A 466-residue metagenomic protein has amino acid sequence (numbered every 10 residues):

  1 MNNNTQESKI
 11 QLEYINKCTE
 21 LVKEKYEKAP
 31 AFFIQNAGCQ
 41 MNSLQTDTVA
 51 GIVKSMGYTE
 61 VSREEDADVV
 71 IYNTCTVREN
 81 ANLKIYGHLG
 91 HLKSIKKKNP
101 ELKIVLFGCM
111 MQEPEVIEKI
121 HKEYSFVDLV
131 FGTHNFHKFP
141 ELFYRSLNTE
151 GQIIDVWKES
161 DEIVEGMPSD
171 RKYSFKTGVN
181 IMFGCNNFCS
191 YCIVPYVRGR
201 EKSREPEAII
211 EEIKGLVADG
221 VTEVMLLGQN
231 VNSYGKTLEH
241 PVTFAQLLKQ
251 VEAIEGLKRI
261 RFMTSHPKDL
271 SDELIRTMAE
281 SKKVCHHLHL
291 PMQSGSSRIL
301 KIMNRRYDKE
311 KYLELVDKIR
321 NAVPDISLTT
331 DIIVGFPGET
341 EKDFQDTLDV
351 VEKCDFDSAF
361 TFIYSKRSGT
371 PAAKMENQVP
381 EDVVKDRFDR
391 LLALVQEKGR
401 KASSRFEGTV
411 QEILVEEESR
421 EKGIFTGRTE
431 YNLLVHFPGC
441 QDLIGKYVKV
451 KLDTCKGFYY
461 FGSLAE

Functional and structural regions predicted by a protein language model:
M1-L227, N232-Y234, E273, L288 (+5 more regions): Proteins enriched for Cys/Gly/acidic motifs involved in redox and nucleic-acid/cofactor modification
Q35, V194, L227-Q229, M263-S265 (+6 more regions): Generic beta-strand/beta-sheet core signal
C39, G235-E252, G256, M303-R306 (+1 more regions): Radical SAM enzyme [4Fe-4S]-AdoMet core and its adjacent flexible, acidic and glycine-rich loops/tails across
A81-L83, R200-E207, G235-P241, I302-R305 (+3 more regions): Short, solvent-exposed loop/turn segments at secondary-structure boundaries
K103-L106, E113-E115, A218-E341, E352: Conserved SAM/AdoMet-binding glycine-rich loop
K172-F175, C185-N187, V284, S294 (+5 more regions): Short flexible coil/turn linkers enriched for glycine and charged/polar residues that connect secondary-structure
C189, I209, L226, F262 (+7 more regions): Conserved, mostly hydrophobic/aromatic
K374-E466: Terminal RNA-binding accessory module
